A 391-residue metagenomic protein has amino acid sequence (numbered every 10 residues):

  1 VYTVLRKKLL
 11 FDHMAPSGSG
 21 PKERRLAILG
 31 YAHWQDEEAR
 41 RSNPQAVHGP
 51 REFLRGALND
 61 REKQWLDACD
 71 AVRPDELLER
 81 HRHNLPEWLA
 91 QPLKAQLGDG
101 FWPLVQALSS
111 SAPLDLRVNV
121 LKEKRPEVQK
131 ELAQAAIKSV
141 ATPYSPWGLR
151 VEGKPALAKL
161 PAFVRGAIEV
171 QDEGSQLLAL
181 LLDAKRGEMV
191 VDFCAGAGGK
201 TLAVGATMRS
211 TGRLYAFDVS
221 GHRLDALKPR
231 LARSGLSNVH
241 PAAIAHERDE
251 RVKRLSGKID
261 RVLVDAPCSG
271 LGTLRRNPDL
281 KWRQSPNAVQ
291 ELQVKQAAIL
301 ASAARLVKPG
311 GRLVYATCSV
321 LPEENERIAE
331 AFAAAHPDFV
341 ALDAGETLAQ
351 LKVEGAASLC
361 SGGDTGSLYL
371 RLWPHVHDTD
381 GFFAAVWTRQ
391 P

Functional and structural regions predicted by a protein language model:
V1-K159, K258: Class I Rossmann-like S-adenosyl-L-methionine
P126-P391: Rossmann-like S-adenosyl-L-methionine
